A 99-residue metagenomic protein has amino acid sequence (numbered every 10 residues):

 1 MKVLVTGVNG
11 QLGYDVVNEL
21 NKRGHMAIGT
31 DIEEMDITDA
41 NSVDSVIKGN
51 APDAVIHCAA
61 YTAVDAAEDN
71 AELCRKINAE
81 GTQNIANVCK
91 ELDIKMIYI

Functional and structural regions predicted by a protein language model:
K2, M26, K95: Residues at the starts of beta-strands that form the adenosine-phosphate
K2-K22: N-terminal Rossmann NAD(P)H-binding glycine-rich loop of SDR-like oxidoreductase domains
T6, T30, V55-A59, M96-I99: SDR active-site strand-loop-helix element
N21-S45: Adenosine-cofactor binding site in Rossmann-like domains, unifying the SAM/SAH pocket of S-adenosylmethionine-dependent
R23, N50, E91-L92: Helix C-cap/helix->beta junction micro-motif
A40-I77, V88: NAD(P)H-binding glycine-rich loop region in Rossmannoid oxidoreductase-like domains and their noncatalytic homologs
Q83-I99: Conserved Rossmann-fold NAD(P)-dependent oxidoreductase catalytic core, especially the SDR/UDP-sugar
